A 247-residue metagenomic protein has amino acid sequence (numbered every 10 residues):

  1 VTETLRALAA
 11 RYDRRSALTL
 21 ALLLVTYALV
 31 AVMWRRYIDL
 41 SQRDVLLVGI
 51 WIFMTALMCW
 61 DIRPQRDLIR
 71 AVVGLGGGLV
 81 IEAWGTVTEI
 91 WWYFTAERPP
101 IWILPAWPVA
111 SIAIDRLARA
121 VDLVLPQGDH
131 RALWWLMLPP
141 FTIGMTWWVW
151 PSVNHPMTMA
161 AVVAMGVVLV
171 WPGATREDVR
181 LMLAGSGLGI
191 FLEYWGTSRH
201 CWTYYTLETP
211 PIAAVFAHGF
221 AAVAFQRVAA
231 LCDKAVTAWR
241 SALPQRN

Functional and structural regions predicted by a protein language model:
V1-N247: Aromatic-rich, lipid-facing transmembrane alpha helices and their immediate juxtamembrane interface loops in integral
